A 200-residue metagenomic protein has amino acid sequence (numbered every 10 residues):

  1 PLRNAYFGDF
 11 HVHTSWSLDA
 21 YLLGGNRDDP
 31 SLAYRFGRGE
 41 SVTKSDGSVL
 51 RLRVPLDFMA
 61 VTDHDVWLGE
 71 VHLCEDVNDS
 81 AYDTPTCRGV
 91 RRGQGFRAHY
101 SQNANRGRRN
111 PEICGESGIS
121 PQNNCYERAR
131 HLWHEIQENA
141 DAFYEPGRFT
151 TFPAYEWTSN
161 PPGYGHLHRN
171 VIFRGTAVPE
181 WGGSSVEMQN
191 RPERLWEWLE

Functional and structural regions predicted by a protein language model:
P1-E200: Extended, charged catalytic domains and RNA/DNA-binding interfaces, predominantly in divalent-metal-using enzymes
